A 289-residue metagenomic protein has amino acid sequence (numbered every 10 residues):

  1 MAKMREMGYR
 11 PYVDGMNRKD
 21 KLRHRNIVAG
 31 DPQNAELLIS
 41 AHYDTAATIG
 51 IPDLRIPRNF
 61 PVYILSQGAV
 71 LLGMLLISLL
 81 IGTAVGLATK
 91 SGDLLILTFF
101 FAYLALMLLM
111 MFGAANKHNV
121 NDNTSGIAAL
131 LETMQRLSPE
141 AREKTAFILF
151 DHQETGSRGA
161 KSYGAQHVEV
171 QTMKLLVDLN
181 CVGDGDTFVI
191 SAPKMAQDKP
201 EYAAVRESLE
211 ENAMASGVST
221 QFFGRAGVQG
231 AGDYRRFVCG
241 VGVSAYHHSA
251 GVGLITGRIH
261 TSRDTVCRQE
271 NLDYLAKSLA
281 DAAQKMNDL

Functional and structural regions predicted by a protein language model:
M1-N34, G50-G86: A non-catalytic alpha/beta surface segment that caps or lines the substrate-entry region of metallo-dependent hydrolase
R5, I81-E201, T220, V228-R235: Acidic/histidine-rich catalytic neighborhood of metal-dependent amide-processing enzymes
P11, F147, L176, G240-G242: Conserved beta-strand scaffold positions in the cores of enzyme catalytic domains, especially in NTP/NDP-utilizing
M16, D44, F150-Q153: An acidic- and aromatic-residue-enriched active-site/binding cleft used to recognize and process polar
E36-H42: Short beta-strand element of the alpha/beta-hydrolase
H42-A46, V182, H248: Short glycine-rich anion-binding loops that position phosphate/pyrophosphate groups of nucleotides and phosphorylated
N59-L65, H118-D122, C267-Y274: Short alpha-helix boundary/capping segments
G185-L289: Active-site-adjacent substrate-binding region of metalloamidase/peptidase-like peptide-processing proteins
